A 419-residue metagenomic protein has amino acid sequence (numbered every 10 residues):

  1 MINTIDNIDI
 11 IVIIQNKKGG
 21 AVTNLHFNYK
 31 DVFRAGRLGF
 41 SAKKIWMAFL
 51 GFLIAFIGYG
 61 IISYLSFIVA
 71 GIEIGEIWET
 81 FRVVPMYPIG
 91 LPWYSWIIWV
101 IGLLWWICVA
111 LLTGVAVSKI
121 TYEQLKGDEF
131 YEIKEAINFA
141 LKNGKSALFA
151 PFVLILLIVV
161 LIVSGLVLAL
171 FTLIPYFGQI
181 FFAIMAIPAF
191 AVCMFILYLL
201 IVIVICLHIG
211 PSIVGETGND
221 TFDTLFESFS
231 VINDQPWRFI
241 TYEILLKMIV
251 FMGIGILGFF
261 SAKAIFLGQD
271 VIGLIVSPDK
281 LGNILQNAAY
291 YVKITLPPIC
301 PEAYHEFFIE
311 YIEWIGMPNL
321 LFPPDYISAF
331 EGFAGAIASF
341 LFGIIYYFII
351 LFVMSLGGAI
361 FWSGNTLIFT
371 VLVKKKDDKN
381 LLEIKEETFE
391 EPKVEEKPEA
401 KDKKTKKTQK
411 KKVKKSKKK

Functional and structural regions predicted by a protein language model:
I2-F171, G178-A183, F195, I201-K247 (+1 more regions): Helix-coil boundary and N-terminal low-complexity module in membrane systems
I187-F190: Short aromatic-rich membrane-water interface segments that cap or initiate transmembrane helices in multi-pass membrane
